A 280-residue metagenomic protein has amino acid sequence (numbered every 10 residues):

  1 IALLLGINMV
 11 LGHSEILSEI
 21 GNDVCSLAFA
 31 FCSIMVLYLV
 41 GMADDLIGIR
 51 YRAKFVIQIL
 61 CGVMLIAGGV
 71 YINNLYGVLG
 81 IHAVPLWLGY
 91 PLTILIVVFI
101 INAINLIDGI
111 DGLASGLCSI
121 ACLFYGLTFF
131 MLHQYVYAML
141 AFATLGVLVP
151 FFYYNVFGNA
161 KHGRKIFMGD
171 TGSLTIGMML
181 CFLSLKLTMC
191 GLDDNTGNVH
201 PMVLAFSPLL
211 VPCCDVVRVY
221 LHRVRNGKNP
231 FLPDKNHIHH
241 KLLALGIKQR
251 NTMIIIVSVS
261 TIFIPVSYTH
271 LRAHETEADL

Functional and structural regions predicted by a protein language model:
A2-V24, A28-L39, L113-R272, L280: Alpha-helical transmembrane segments
L4-S18, A43-G48, A67-L79: Transmembrane alpha-helix boundary signature
I20-C25, I47-I57: Membrane-interfacial loop-to-helix junctions in multi-pass inner-membrane proteins
I20-V24, G80-G89: Short aromatic-rich membrane-water interface segments that cap or initiate transmembrane helices in multi-pass membrane
C32-L39, I57-I72, L92-N102, C118-F124: Membrane-embedded alpha-helical core segments of multi-pass
L39-I47, I100-I107: Membrane-water interface regions at transmembrane-helix termini and the short interhelical loops of multi-pass membrane
I47, L60, I110, G172 (+1 more regions): Active-site His/Glu-centered metal-binding helix of metallohydrolases
V63-N74, V149, L180, S184: Proline-centered turn/helix-capping motifs that create local helix->coil transitions or kinks
